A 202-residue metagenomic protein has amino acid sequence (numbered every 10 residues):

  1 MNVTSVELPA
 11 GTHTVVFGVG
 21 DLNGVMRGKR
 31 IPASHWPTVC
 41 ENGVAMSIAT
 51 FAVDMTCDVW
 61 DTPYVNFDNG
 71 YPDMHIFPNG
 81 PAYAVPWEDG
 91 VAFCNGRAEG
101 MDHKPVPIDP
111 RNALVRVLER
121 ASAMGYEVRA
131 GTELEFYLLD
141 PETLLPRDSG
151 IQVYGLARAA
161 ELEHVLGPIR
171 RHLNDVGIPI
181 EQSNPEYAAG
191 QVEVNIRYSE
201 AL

Functional and structural regions predicted by a protein language model:
M1-L202: Glycine-rich, acidic/polar active-site loops that bind/position phosphate-bearing ligands
